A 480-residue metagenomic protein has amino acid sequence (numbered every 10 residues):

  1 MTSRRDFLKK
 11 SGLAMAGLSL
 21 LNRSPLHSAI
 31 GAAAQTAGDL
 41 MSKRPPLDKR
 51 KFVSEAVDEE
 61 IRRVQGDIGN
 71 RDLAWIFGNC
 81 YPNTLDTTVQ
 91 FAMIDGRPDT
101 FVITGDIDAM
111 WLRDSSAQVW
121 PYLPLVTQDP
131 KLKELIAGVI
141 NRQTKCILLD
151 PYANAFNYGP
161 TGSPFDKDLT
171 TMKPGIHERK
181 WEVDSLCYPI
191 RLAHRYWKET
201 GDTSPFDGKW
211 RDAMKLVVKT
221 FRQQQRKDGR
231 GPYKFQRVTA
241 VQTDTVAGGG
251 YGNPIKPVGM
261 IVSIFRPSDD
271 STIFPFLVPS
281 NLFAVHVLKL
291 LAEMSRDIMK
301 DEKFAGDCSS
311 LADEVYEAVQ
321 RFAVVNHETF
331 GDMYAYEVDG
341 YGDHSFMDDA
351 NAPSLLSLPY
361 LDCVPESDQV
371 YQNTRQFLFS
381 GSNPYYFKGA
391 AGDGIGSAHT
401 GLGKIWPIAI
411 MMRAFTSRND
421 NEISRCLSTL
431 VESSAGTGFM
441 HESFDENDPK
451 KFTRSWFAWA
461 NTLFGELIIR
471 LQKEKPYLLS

Functional and structural regions predicted by a protein language model:
M1-L8: Twin-arginine (Tat) signal peptide motif
L8-A32: N-terminal export signals
Q35-R113: Low-complexity, Ser/Thr/Pro/Gly-enriched N-terminal "stalk/linker" regions
A56-G69, A117-P130, Y188-T203, L282-K300 (+3 more regions): Well-ordered alpha-helical scaffold segments within catalytic/enzyme domains
I76, P130-C146, D202-R222, L291-M294 (+4 more regions): Extended, well-ordered alpha-helical scaffold segments
D108-I136, I140-T243, A458-Q472: Aromatic-rich carbohydrate-recognition surfaces in CAZymes
L112, L148-Y152, G159, F165-P174 (+3 more regions): Extended ligand-binding clefts on enzyme/binding-domain cores
K167-P174, R179-E182, S345-P365, G403-S480: C-terminal capping/lid segments that line or modulate ligand- or cofactor-binding pockets
